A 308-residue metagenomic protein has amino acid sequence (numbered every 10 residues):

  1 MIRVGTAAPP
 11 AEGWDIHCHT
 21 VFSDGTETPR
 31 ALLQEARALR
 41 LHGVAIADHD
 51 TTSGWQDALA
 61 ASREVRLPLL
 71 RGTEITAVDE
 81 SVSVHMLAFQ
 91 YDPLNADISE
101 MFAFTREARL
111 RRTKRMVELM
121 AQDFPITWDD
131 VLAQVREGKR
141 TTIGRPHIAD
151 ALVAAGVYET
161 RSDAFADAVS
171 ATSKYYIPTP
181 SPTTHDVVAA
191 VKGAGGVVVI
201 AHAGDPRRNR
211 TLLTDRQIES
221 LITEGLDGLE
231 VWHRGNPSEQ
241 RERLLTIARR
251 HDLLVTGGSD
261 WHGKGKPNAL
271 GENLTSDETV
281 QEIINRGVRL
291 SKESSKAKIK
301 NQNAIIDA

Functional and structural regions predicted by a protein language model:
M1, V288, S294-A308: Short, basic, low-complexity termini and linkers enriched in Ser/Thr/Gly/Pro that act as targeting/leader peptides
M1-V82, V169-S170, P182-K266, S294: An N-terminally biased module of ancient metal coordination in phosphate/nucleic-acid-related enzymes
I2-G5, A61-I222, E278-L290: Extended substrate/RNA-proximal surfaces in nucleic-acid metabolism proteins
F22-D24, K114-M116, R207, I305-D307: Intrinsically disordered, low-complexity segments enriched in polar/charged small residues
A38, L274, E278, Q302-A304 (+1 more regions): Short linear motifs in intrinsically disordered/low-complexity regions
V84, A168, A269-T275, I299: Generic secondary-structure boundary signal with a strong preference for alpha-helix termini
N95, N209, N236, N268 (+3 more regions): Detector for Asparagine
S259-K292: Catalytic core of soluble alpha/beta enzymes
